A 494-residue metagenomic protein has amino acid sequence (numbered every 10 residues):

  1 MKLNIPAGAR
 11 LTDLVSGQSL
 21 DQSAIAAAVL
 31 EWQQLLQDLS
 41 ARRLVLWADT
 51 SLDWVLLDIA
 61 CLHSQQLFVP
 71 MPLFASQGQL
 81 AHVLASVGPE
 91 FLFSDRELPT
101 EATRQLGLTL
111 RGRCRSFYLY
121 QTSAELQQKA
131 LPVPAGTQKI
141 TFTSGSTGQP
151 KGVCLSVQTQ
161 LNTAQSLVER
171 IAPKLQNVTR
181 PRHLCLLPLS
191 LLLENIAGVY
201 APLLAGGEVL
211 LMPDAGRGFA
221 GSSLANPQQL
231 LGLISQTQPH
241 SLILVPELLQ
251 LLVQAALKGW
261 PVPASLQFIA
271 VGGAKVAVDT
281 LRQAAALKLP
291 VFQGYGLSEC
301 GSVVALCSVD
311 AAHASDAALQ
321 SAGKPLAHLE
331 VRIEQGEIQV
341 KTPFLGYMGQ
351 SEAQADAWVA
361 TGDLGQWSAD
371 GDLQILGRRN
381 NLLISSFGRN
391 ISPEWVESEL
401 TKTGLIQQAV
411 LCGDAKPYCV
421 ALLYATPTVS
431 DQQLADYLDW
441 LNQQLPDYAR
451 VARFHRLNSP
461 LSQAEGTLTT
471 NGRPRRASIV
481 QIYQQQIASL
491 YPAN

Functional and structural regions predicted by a protein language model:
L3-A7, A124-F142, G148-Q149, K174-H183: Conserved pre-ATP/AMP-binding loop-to-beta segment of ANL
Q18, Q33-G78, L186: Conserved AMP-binding/adenylate-forming
S19-S23, Q138-Q165: Conserved AMP-binding A3 loop
A75, L92, V340, L364-A449 (+2 more regions): AMP-binding/adenylate-forming catalytic core of the ANL superfamily
A164-R182, L189-S241, P246-Q250, A255-A256: Conserved AMP-binding/adenylation subdomain of ANL enzymes
A205-G207, P239-I243, V253-S315, Q407: Gly/Ser/Thr-rich phosphate-binding loop
V309, K324-H328, R332-A360, D372 (+1 more regions): Conserved ATP/PPi-binding loop(s) of AMP-dependent carboxylate-activating enzymes
L383, Q408-V410, W440-N494: Conserved C-terminal "lid"/linker of ANL adenylate-forming enzymes
